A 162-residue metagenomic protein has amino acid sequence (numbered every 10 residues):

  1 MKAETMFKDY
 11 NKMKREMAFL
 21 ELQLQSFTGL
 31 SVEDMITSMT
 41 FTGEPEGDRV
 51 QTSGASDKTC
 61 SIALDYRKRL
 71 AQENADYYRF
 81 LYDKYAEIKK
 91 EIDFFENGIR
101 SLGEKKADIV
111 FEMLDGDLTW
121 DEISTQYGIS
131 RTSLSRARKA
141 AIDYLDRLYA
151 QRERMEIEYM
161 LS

Functional and structural regions predicted by a protein language model:
M1-G98, A150-S162: N-terminal interaction/assembly modules
N11, L64, G103, G128 (+1 more regions): Short alpha-helical segments used as structural interaction elements across diverse proteins
E91, L102-K106, A137: N-terminal positioning helix adjacent to the helix-turn-helix/winged-helix DNA-binding module
G98, G116, Y144, L148: Mid-sequence acidic-hydrophobic segments that form the walls of catalytic/ligand-binding cavities or oligomerization
S101-L118: Short amphipathic alpha helix immediately N-terminal
E122-Y127: Short alpha-helical "recognition helix" segments of helix-turn-helix
G128-L148: DNA-recognition helix of helix-turn-helix
